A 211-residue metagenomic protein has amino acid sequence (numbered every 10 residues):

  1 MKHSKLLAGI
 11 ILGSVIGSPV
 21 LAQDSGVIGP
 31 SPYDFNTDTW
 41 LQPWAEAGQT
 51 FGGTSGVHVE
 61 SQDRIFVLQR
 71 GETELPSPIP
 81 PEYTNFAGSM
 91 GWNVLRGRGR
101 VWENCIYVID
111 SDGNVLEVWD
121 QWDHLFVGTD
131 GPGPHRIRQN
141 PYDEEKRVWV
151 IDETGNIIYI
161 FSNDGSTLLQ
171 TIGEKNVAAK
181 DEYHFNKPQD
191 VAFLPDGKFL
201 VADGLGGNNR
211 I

Functional and structural regions predicted by a protein language model:
M1, P19-V20: Glycine-centered signal
M1-A8: Bacterial N-terminal signal peptides that target proteins for export
A8-S18: Bacterial N-terminal signal peptides
Q23-I211: Eukaryotic scaffold repeat domains enriched in small/polar residues
